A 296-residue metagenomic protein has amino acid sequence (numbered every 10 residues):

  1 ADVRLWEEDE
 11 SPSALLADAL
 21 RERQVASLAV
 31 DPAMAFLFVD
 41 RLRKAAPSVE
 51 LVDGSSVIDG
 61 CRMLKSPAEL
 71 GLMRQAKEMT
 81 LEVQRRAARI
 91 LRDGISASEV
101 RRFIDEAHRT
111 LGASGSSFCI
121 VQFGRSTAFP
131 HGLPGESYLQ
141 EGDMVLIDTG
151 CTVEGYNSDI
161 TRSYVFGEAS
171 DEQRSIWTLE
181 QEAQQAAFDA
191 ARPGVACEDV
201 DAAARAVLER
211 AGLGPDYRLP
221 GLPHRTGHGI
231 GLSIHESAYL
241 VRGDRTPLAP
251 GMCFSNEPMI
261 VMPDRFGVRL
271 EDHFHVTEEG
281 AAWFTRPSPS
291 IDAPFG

Functional and structural regions predicted by a protein language model:
A1-G296: Active-site neighborhoods and metal-handling regions in enzymes and metal-associated proteins
